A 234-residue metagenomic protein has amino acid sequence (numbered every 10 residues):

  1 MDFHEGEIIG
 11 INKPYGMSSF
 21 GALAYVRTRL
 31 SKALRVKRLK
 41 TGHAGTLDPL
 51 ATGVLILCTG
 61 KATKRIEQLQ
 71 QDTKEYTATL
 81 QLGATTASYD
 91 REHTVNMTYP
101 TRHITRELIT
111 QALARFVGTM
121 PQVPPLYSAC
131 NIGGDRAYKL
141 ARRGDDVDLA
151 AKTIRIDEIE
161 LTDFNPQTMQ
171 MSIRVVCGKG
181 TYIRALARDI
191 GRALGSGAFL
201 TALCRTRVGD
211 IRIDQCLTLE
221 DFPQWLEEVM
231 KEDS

Functional and structural regions predicted by a protein language model:
M1-S234: Catalytic/RNA-binding core of pseudouridine synthases
